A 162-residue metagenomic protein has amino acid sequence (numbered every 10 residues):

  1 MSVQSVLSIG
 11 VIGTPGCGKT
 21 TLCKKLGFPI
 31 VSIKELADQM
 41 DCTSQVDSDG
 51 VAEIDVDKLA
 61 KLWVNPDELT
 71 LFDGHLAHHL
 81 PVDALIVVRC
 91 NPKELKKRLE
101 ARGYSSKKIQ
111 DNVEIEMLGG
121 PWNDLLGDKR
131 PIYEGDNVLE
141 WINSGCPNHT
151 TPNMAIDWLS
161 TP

Functional and structural regions predicted by a protein language model:
S2-Q4, E100-A101, L126-P162: NTP-dependent small-molecule kinase module
S8: Walker A (P-loop) ATP-phosphate-binding motif of ABC ATPase nucleotide-binding domains
V11: Hydrophobic anchor at the beta1->P-loop junction of P-loop NTPases
T14: P-loop (Walker A) phosphate-binding loop of NTP-binding proteins
K19: Conserved lysine of the Walker
L22: Hydrophobic positions on the alpha1 helix immediately C-terminal to the Walker A/P-loop
F28-L80: ATP-dependent small-molecule kinase phosphotransfer cores that center on conserved nucleotide phosphate-binding segments
S44-Q45, R89-E140: A glycine- and Lys/Arg-enriched "phosphate-lid" helix/loop adjacent to the NTP-binding pocket of small-molecule kinases
